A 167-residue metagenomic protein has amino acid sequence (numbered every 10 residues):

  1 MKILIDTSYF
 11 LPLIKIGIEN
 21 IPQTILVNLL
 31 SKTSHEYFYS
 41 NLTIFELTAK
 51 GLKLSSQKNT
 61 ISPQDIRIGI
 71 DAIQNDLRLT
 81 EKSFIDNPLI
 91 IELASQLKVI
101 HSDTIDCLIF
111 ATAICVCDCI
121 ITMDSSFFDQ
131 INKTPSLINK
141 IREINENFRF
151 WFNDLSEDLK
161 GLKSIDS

Functional and structural regions predicted by a protein language model:
M1-L42, G51-I68, G161-S167: Short, well-structured N-terminal submotif of metal-dependent ribonuclease cores
T7-S8, T43, T112, T122: Ser/Thr-centric signal marking residues that sit in or immediately flank functional binding/regulatory motifs
F10, I44-L47, F127-F128: A generic structural signal for short hydrophobic patches within well-formed alpha-helices
I14-K15, T48-A49, Q130-N132: Short glycine-/acidic-enriched loop or helix-start segments at secondary-structure transitions that form or flank
T48-L52, I114: Short, amphipathic alpha-helical segments that act as regulatory/interfacial helices in nucleotide-processing proteins
K58-D86: Helix-adjacent hinge/juxtasegments
R78-S126, Q130: Active-site neighborhoods of divalent-metal-dependent phosphate/nucleic-acid chemistry enzymes
C115, C119-S167: Acidic, PIN/NYN-like endoribonuclease modules and their adjacent C-terminal/linker elements
